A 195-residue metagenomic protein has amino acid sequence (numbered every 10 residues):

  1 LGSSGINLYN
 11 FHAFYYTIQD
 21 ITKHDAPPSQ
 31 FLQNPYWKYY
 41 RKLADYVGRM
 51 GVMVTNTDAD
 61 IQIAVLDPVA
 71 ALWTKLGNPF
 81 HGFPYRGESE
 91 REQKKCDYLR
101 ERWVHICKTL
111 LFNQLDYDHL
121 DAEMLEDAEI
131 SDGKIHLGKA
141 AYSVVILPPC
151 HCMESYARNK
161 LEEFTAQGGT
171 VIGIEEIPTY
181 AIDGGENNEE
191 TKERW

Functional and structural regions predicted by a protein language model:
G2-W195: Carbohydrate-binding surfaces of carbohydrate-active enzymes
